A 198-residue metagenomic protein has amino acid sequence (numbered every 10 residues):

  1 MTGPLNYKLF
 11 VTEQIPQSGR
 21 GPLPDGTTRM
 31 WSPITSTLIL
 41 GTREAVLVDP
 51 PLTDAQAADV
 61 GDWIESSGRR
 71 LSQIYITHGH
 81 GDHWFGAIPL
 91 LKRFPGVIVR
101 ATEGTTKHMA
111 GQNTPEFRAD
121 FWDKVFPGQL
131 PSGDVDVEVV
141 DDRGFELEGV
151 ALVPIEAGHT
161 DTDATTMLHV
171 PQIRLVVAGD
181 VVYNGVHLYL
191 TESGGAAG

Functional and structural regions predicted by a protein language model:
M1-R43: Zn-dependent metallo-beta-lactamase
K8-F10, Y75, R100, V176-V177: Hydrophobic/aromatic beta-strand patches that form the interior of the parallel beta-sheet core in alpha/beta enzyme
T27-R29, D134-D136, E156-H159: Short Gly/Pro-enriched turn/cap motifs at secondary-structure boundaries
I39, D142-L147: Short acidic-hydrophobic surface loop/beta-edge motif
I39, D49, I64, H78 (+3 more regions): Divalent metal-coordination and catalytic microenvironments
A45, L52, A151, I155-G198: Metallo-beta-lactamase
D62, S66-G144, D163: Active-site HxH/HxHxD metal-binding segment of metal-dependent hydrolases
